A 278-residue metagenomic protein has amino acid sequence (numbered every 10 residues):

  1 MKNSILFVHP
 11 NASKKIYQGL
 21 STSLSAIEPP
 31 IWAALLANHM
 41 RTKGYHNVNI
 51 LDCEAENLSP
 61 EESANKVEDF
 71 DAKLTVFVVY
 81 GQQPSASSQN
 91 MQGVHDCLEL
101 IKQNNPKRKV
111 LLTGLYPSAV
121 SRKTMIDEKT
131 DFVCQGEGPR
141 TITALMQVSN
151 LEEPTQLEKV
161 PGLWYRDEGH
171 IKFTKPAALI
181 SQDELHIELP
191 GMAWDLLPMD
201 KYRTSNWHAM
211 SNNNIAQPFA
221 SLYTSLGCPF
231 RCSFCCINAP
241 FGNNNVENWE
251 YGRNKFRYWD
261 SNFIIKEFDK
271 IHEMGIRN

Functional and structural regions predicted by a protein language model:
K2-I5: Extreme N-terminal starter segment of soluble prokaryotic enzymes
N11-L20, V160, R166-T224: N-terminal [4Fe-4S]-dependent radical SAM core
A12, A55, P117, G227 (+1 more regions): Short, glycine/serine-rich, charged loops/turns that create anion-binding and catalytic segments at active sites
S13-K15, G81-Q83, G242, W249-Y251: A short, flexible beta-alpha/helix-coil linker loop
Y17-A33: Glycine- and acidic-residue-enriched helix-capping/strand-helix junction motifs
W32, L36-M40, N47-D183: Glycine-rich beta-alpha loop elements in corrinoid/cobalamin-binding modules across cobalamin-dependent enzymes
M40, L163, L189, C228 (+1 more regions): Conserved hydrophobic/aromatic pocket- or pore-lining residues that grip, position, or stack substrates in active sites
M192-N278: Radical SAM [4Fe-4S] cluster-binding motif and immediate context
